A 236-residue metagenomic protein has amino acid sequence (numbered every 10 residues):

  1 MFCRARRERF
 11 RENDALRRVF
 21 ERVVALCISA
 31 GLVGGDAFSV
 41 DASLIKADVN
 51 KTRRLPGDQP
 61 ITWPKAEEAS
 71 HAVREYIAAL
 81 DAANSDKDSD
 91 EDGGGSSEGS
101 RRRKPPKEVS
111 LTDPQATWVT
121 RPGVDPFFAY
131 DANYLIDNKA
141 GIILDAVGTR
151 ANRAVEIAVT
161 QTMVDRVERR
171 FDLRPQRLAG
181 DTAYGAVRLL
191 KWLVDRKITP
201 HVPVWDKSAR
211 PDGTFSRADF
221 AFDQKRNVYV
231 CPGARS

Functional and structural regions predicted by a protein language model:
M1-D195, P203-W205: Polybasic low-complexity intrinsically disordered regions
A83, D92, L189-S236: Helix-centered, glycine/charged polyanion-binding patches within enzymatic domains that contact phosphate-containing
